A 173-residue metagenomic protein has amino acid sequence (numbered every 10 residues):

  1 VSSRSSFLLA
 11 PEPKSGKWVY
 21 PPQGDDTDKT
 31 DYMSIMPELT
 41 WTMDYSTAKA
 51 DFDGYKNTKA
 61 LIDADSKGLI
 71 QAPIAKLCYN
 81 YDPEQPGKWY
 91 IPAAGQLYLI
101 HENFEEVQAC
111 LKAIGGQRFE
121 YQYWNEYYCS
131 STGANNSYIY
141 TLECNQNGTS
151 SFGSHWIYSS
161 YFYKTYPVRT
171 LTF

Functional and structural regions predicted by a protein language model:
V1-P83, E126-Y127, Y138-T141, Y161-V168: Extracellular adhesion/carbohydrate-recognition regions
L8-L9, W89-P92: Hydrophobic core segments of beta-strands in well-ordered, beta-rich domains
G87, A94-F173: C-terminal, surface-exposed recognition/capping segments
